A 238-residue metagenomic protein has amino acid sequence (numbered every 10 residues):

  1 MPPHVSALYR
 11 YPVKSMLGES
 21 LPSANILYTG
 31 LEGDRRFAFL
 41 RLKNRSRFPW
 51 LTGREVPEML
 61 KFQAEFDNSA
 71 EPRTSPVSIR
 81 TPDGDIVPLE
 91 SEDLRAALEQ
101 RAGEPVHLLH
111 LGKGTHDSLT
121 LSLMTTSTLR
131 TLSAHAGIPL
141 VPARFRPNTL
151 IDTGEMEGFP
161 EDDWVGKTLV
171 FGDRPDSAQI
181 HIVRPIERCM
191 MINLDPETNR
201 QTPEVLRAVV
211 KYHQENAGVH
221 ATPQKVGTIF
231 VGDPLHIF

Functional and structural regions predicted by a protein language model:
M1-F238: Metal-cofactor-dependent catalytic cores
